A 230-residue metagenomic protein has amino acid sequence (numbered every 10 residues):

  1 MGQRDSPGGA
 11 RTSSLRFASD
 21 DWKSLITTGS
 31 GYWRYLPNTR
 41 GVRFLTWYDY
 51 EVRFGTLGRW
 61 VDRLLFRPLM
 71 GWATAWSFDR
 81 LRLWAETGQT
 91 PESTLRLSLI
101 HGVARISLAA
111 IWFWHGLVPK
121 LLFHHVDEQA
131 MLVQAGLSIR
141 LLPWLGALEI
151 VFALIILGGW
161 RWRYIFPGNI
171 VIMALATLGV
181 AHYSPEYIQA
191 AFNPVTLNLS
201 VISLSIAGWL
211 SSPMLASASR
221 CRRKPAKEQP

Functional and structural regions predicted by a protein language model:
M1-L122, I139-V151, L157-P230: Extended, low-polarity transmembrane helix blocks
H124-V126: Short, tandemly repeated low-complexity microdomains enriched for cysteine and small residues
E128-I139: Perimembrane loop-to-helix junctions flanking transmembrane segments
